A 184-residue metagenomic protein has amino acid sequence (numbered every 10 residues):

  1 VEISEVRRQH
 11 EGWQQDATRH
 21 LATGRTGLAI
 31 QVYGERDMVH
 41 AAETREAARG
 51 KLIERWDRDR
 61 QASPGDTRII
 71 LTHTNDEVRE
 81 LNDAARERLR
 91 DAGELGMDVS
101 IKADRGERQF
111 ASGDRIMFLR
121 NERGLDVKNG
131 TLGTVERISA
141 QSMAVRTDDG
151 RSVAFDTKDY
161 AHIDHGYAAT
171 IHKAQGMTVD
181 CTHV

Functional and structural regions predicted by a protein language model:
V1-I138, A144: Conserved helicase motor core of P-loop NTPases
R115-V184: Conserved helicase C-terminal RecA-like lobe
